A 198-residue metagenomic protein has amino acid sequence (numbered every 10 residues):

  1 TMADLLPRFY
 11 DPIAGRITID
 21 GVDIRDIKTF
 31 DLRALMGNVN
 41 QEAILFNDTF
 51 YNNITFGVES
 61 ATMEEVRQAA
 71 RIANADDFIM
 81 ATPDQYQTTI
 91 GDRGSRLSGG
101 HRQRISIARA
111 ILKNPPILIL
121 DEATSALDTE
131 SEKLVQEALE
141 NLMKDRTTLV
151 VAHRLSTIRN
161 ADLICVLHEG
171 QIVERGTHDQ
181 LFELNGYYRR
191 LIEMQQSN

Functional and structural regions predicted by a protein language model:
T1-F9, F30-T55, E64-A75, Q85-Y187: ABC-family ATPase nucleotide-binding domain "signature/switch" substructure
R16-T18, V22, Q171: ATP-binding/catalytic-site motifs of ATP-hydrolyzing domains
I79: Nucleotide-activated donor-binding/catalytic signature segment of Leloir-type glycosyltransferases, i.e., the conserved
E183-N198: C-terminal boundary and immediately downstream tail of ABC-type ATPase nucleotide-binding domains
